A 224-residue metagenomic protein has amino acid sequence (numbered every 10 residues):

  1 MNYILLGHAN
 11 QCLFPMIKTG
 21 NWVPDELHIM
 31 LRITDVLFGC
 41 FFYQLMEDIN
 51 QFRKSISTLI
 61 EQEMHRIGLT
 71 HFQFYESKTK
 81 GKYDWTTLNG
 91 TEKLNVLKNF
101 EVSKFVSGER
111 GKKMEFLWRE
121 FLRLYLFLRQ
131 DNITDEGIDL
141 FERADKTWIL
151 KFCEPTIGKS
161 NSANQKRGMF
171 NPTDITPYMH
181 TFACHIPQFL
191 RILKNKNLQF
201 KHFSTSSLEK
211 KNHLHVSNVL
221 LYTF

Functional and structural regions predicted by a protein language model:
M1-F224: A structural signal for the principal folded core domain
